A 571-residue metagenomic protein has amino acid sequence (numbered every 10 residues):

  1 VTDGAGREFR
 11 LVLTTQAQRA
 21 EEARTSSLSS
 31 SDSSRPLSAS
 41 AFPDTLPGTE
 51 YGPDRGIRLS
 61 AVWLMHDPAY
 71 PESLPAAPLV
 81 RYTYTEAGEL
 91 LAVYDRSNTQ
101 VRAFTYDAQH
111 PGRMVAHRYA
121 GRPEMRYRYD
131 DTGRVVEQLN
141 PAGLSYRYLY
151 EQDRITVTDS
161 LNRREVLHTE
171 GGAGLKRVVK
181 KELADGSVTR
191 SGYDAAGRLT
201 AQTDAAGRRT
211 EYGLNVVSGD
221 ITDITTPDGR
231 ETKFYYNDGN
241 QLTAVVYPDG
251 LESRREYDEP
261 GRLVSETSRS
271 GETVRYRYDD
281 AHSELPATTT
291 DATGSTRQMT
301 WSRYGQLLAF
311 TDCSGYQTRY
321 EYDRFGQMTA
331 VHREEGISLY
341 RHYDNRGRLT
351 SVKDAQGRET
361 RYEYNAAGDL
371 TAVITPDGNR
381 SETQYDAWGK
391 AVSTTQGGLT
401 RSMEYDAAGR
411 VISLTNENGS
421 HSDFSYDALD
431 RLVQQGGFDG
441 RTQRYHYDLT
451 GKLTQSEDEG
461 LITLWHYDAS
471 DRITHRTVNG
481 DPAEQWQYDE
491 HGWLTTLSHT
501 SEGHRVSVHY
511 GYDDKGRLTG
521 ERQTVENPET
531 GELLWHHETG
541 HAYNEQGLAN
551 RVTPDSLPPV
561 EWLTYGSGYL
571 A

Functional and structural regions predicted by a protein language model:
V1-A571: Extended charged/polar low-complexity repeat regions
